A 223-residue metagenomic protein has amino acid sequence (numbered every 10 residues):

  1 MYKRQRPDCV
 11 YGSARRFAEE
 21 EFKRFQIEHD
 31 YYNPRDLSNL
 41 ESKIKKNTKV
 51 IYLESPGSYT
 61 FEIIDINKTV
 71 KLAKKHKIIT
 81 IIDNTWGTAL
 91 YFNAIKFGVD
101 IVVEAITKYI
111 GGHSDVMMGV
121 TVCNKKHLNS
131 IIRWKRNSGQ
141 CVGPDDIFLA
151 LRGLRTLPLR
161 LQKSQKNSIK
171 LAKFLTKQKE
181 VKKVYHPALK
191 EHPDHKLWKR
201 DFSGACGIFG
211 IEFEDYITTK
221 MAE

Functional and structural regions predicted by a protein language model:
K3-Q178, Y185: Conserved PLP-enzyme active-site core in the AAT-like
V181-E223: Conserved C-terminal alpha-helix-loop-beta "cap" of PLP-dependent enzymes that closes/shapes the active-site mouth
